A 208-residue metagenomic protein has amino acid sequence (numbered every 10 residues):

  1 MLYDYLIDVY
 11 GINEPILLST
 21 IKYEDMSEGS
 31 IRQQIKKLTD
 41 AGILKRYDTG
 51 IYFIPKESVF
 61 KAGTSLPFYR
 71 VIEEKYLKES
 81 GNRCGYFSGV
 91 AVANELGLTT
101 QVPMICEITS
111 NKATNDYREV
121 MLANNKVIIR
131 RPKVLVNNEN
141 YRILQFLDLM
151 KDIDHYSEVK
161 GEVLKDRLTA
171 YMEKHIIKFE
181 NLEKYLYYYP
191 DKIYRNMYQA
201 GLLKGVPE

Functional and structural regions predicted by a protein language model:
M1-Y76: Short beta-edge/loop segments at beta->alpha junctions of small alpha/beta modules that act as binding/recognition
E24, E28, K45-R46, G85-Y86 (+3 more regions): Alpha-helix N-cap/helix-initiation sites
S27, L98-T99, P190, L203: Short coil/loop linkers at secondary-structure junctions
I31, S88-G89, R142: Amphipathic alpha-helical interface surfaces
Y47-I51, K78-D116, M121: Short gly/ser-rich loop at a beta-strand->alpha-helix junction or flexible surface loop bordering the NTP-binding
A62, K78-N82, V136: Short, surface-exposed loop/turn motifs that are enriched in glycine and acidic residues and include a nearby proline
L122-R131: A short, charged helix-loop
P132-E208: Hydrophobic alpha-helical interaction segments
